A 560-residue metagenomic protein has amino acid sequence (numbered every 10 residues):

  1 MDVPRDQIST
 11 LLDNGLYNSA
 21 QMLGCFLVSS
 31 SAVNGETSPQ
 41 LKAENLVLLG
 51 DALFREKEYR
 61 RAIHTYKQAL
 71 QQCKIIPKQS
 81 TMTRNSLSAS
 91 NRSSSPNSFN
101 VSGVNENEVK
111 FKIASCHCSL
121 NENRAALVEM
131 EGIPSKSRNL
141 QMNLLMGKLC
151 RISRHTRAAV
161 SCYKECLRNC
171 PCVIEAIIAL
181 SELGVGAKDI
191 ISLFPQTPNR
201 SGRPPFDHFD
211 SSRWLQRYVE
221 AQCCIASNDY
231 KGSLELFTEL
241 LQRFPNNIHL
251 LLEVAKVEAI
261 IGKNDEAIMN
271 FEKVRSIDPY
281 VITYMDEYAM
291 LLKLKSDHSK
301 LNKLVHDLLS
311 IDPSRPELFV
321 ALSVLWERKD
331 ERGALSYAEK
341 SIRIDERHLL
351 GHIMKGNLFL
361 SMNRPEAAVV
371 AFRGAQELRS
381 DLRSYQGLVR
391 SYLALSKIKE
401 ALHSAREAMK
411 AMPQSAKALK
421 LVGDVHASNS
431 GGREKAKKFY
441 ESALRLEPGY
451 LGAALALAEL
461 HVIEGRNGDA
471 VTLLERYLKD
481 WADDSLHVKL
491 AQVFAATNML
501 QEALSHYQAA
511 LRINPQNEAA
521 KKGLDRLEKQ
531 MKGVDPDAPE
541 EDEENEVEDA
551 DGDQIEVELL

Functional and structural regions predicted by a protein language model:
M1-Y59, K74-I75: N-terminal alpha-helical scaffolding segments that mark the starts of alpha-solenoid/helical-repeat architectures
S9, D51, S115, K148 (+11 more regions): Residue-level recognition of tetratricopeptide repeat
S30, S38, Q72, S102 (+12 more regions): Structural marker of alpha-solenoid helical repeat scaffolds
K42, I76, E106, N139 (+11 more regions): Residue-level recognition of tetratricopeptide repeat
N45, Q79, V109, M142 (+11 more regions): TPR alpha-solenoid repeat register
L48, K112, L145, A179 (+9 more regions): Canonical tetratricopeptide repeat
R61, N121-A125, S153-S161, A187-Q196 (+10 more regions): Structural signature of tandem alpha-helical TPR/SEL1-like repeats, specifically the intra-repeat loop/turn
K67-K74, T156-K188, E377, K479-W481 (+2 more regions): TPR/TPR-like (Sel1-like) alpha-helical repeat modules
